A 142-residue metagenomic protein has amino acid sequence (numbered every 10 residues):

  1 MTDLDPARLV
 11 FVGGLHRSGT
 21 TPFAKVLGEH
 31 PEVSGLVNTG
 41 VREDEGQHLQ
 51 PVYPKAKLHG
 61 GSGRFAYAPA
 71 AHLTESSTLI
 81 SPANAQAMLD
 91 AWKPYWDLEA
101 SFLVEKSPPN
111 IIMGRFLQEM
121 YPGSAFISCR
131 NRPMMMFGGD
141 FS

Functional and structural regions predicted by a protein language model:
L4-E32: Walker A (P-loop) phosphate-binding motif
V10, A100-F102, A125: Short active-site oxyanion
V12-G13, V37, V104-K106, S128-R130: Short beta-strand segments
G13, E75-T78, F126: Short, flexible active-site loop motifs that bind/organize anionic cofactors or intermediates
G19, R42, M135-M136: Flexible, glycine-rich phosphate/dinucleotide-binding loops and adjacent beta-alpha linkers at cofactor/substrate
E29-R115, E119-M120: PAPS-dependent sulfation machinery
K106-P109, L117-F141: Conserved phosphate-donor/acceptor-positioning beta-strand/loop module used by diverse small-molecule
